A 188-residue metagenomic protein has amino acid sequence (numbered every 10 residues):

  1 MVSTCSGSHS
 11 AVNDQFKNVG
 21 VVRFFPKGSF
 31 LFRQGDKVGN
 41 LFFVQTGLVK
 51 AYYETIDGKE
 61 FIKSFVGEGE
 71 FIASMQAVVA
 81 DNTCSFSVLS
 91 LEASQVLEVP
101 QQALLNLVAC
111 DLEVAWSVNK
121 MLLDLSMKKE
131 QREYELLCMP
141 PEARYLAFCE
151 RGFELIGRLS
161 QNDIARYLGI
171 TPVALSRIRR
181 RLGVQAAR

Functional and structural regions predicted by a protein language model:
M1-K27, A77: Cyclic nucleotide-binding regulatory module and flanking cytosolic helices
T4, S29-L91: Cyclic nucleotide-binding regulatory domains
T4-A11, L41, E54, Q95 (+2 more regions): Localized chelating/binding microdomains that coordinate divalent metal ions or stabilize phosphate-bearing
Y52, S74-M75, N106-L107, S117 (+2 more regions): Residues that scaffold the ATP/ADP-binding catalytic core of kinase and kinase-like folds
E70-F71, A103, A174: Short, well-ordered alpha-helical scaffold segment located in the soluble/lumenal catalytic or ligand-binding core
C84, A103-P140, R144: A small-molecule sensor/coupling module
M139-R188: Phosphate-/nucleic-acid-contacting segments
